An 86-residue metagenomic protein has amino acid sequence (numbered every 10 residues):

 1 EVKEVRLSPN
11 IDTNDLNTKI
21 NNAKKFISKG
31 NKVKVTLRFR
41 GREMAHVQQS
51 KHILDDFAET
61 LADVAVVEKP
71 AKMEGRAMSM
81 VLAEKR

Functional and structural regions predicted by a protein language model:
E1-D15, K19-F26, K32, R38 (+1 more regions): N-terminal cationic and glycine-rich segments that engage phosphates or anionic surfaces
D15, K24-I27, H46-Q49, K69-M73: Replace "in large, NTP-powered and nucleic-acid-processing enzymes" with "in large, NTP-powered factors and other
S28-K29, A62: Arginine/glycine-rich "motif VI" loop of SF2 helicases in the C-terminal RecA-like domain
V33, M44, M78: Short, flexible micro-motifs
R42-A62: Short, hydrophobic/π-rich interface segment
K69-R86: C-terminal edge-of-domain segments
